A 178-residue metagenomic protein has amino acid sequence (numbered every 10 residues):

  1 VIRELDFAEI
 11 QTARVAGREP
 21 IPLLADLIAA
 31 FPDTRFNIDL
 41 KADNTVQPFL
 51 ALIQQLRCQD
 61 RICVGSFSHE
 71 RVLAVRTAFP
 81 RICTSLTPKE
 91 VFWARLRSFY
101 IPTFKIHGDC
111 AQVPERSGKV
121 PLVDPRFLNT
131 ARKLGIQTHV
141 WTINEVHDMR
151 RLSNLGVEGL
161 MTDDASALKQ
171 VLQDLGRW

Functional and structural regions predicted by a protein language model:
V1-C83, P102-L134: Metal-dependent phosphodiesterase/phospholipase catalytic core, i.e., the His/Asp/Glu-rich active-site region
R14-I21, R95-W178: C-terminal active-site rim and adjoining tail of enzyme catalytic domains
D60-G65, R81-E90, G159-D163, G176-W178: Short hydrophobic/aromatic-enriched beta-strand-loop microsegments
S66, P88-E90, V140-V146: Glycine-rich beta-to-alpha transition loops that act as phosphate-gripper elements at the mouths of alpha/beta enzyme
